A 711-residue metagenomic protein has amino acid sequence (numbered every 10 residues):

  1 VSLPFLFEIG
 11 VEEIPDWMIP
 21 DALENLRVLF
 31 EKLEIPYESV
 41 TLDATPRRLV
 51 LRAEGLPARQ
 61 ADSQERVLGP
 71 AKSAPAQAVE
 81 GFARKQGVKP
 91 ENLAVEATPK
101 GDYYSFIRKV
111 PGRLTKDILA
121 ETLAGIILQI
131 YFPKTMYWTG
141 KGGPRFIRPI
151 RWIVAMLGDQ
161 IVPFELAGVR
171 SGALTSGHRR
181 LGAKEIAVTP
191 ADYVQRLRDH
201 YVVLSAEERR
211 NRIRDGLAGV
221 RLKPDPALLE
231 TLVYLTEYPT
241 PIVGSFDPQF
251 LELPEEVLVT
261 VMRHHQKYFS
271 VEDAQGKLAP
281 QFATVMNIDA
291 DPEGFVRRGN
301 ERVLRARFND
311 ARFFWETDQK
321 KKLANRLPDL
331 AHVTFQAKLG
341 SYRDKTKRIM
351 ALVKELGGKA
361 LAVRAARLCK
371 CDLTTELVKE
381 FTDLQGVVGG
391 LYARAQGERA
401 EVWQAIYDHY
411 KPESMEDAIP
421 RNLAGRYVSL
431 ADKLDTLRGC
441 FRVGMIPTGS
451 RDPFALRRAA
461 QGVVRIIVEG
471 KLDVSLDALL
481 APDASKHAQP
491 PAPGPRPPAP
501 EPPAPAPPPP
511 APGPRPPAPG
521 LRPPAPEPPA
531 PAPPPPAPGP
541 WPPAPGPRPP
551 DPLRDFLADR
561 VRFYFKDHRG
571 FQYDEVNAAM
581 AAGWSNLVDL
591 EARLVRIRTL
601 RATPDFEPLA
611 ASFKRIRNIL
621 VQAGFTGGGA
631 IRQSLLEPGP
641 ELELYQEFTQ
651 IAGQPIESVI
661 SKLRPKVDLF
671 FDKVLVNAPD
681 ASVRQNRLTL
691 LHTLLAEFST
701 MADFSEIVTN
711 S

Functional and structural regions predicted by a protein language model:
V1-P516, L521-S711: Amphipathic alpha-helical "coupling" segments that flank catalytic cores
